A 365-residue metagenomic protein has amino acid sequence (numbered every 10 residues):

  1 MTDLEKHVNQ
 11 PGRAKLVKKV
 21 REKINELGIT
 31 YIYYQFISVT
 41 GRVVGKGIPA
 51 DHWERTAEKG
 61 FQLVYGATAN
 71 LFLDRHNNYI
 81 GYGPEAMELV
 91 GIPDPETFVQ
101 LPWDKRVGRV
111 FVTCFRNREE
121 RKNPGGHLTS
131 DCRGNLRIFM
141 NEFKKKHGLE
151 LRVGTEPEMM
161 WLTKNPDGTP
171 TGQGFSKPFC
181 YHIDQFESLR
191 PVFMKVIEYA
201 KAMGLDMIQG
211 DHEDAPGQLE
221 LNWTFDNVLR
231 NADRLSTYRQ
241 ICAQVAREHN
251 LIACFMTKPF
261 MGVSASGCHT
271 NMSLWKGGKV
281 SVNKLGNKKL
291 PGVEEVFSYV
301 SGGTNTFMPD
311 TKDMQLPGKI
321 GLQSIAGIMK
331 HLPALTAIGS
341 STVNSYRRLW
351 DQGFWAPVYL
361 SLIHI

Functional and structural regions predicted by a protein language model:
M1-Q209, N231-R234, L251: ATP/Mg2+-dependent ligation/transfer catalytic cores
G108-R116, L219-F225, M272: Short, hydrophobic beta-strand segments
R152-T163, T169-G172, P178, M203-W223 (+2 more regions): Core alpha/beta catalytic barrel or barrel-like domain that forms the active/cofactor pocket in diverse metabolic
L219, N227-Q240, G353-F354: Soluble FAD-dependent oxygen oxidases
N231-S324: Acidic, glycine-rich loop-and-beta core segments that form the ion-binding/anion-interacting portion of active sites
I320-A337: Active-site "cap" helix and flanking loop/linker of ATP-utilizing ligase/carboxylase catalytic domains
I338-S340, S345-V358: Membrane-inserting hydrophobic helices used for pore formation or membrane fusion
I363-I365: Conserved small/polar residues in nucleotide/adenosyl-binding loops
